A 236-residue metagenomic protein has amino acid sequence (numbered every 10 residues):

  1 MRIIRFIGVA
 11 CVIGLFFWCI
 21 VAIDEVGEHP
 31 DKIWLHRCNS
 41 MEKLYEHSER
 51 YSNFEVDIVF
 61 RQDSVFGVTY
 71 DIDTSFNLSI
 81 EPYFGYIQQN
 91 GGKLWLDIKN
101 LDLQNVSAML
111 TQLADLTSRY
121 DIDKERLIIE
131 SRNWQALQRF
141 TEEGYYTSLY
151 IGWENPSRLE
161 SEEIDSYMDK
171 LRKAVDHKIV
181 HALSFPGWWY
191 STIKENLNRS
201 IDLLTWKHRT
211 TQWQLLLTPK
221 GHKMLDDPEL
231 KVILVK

Functional and structural regions predicted by a protein language model:
R2-K236: Phosphate-group recognition and catalysis centered on beta-loop-alpha active-site segments
